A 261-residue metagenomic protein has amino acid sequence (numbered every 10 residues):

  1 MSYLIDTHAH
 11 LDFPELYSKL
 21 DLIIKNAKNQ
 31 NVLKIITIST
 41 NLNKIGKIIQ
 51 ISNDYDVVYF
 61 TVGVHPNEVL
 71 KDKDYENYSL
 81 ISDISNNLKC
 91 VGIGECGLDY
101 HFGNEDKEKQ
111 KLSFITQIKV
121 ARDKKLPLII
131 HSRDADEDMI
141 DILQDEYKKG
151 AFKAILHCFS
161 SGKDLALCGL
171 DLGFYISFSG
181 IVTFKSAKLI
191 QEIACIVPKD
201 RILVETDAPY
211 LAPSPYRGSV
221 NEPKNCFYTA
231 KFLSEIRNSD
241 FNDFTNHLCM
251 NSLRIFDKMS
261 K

Functional and structural regions predicted by a protein language model:
M1-K261: Mid-domain alpha/beta scaffold segments of enzyme catalytic cores
